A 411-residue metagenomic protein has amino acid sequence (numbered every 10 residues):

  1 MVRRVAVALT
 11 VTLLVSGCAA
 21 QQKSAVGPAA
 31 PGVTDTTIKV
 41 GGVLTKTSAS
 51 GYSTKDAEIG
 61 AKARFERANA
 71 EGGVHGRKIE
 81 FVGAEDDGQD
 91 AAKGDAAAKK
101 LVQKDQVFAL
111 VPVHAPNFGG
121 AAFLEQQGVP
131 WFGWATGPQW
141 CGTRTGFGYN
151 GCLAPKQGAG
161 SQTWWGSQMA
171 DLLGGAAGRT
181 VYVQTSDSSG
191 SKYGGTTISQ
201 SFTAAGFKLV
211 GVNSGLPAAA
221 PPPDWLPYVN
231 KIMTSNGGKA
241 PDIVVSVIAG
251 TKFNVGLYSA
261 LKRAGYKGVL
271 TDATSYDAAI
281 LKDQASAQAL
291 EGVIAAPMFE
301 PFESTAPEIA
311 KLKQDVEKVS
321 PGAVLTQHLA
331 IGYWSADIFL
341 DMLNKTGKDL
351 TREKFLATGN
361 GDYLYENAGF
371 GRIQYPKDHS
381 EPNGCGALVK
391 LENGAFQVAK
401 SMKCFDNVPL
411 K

Functional and structural regions predicted by a protein language model:
L14-G17: C-terminal motif of bacterial Sec signal peptides marking the signal peptidase cleavage site
A19-Q22: Bacterial signal peptide processing site
A25-T37, G41-K62, A84-A91, S186-Y193 (+1 more regions): Extracytoplasmic "Venus flytrap"
A25-V26, Y52-I59, G72-R144, L216-W225 (+1 more regions): Beta-alpha junction/loop-to-helix N-cap segments that form part of ligand/metal-binding clefts
V107-N213, V269-E291: Extracytoplasmic ligand/sensor domains, especially the bilobed periplasmic-binding protein
Q127, G195-M298: Extracellular/periplasmic bilobed ligand-binding domains
C152-P155, A260-Y333, K403-V408: Extracellular/periplasmic periplasmic-binding protein-like sensory domains
K318-L329, L340-F396: Segments of small-molecule ligand-sensing domains
